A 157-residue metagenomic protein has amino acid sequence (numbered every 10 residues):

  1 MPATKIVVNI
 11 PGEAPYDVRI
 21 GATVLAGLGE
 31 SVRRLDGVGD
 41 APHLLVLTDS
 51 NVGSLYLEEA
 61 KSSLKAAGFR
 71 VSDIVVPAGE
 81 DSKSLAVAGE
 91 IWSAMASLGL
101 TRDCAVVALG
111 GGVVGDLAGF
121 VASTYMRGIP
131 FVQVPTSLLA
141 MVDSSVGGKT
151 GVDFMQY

Functional and structural regions predicted by a protein language model:
M1-C104: ATP/NTP phosphate-donor binding region
P11, F120-Y157: A glycine/threonine-rich phosphate-anchoring loop and its flanking beta-alpha core in nucleotide/phosphate-binding
P77, A108, S137: Residue-level "edge-of-site" marker
D103-A105, A140-M141: Exposed boundary/loop context
G112: Acidic-aromatic/histidine active-site loop/patch
G115: Catalytic nucleophile loop
